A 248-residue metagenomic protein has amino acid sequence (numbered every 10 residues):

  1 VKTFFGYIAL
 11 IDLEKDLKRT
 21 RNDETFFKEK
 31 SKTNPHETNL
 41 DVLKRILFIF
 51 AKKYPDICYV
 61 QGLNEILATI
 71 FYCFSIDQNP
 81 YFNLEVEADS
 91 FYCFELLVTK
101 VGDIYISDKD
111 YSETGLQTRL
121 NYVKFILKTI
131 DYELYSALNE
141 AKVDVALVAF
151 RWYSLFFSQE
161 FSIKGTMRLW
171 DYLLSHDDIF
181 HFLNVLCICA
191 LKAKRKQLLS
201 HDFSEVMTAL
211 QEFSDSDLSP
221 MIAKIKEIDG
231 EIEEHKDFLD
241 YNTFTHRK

Functional and structural regions predicted by a protein language model:
V1-K248: Helix-rich, well-folded core regions that mediate interactions or catalysis
